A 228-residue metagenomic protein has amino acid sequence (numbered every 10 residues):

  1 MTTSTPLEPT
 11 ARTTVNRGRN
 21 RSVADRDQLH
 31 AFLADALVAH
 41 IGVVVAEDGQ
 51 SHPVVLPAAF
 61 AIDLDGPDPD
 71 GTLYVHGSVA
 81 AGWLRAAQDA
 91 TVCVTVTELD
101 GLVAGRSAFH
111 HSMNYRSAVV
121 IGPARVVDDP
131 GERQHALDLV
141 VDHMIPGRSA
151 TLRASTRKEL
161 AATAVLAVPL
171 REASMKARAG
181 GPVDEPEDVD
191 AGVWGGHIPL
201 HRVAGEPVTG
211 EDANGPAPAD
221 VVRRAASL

Functional and structural regions predicted by a protein language model:
M1-R12, D128, E132-L228: C-terminal edge-of-domain segments
P6-V75: An N-terminal domain-cap segment
H30-F32, L84-A86, R157-L160, L166: A general structural signal for short secondary-structure junctions and capping/turn motifs
L37, L56, P69-G71, Q88-V92 (+3 more regions): A generic structural signal for short beta-strands and their flanking turns/coil linkers
V43-V44, G49, W83, G105-H110 (+1 more regions): Catalytic micro-motifs at enzyme active sites that drive phosphoryl/nucleotidyl and oxygen chemistry
F60, G122-A124, L166, L170: A structural signal for short, well-ordered beta-strand segments
L73-H76, V94-V96, A118-V120, L166-A167 (+1 more regions): Short hydrophobic-aromatic micro-motifs
V79-L139: Short, structured beta-strand-loop surface elements
